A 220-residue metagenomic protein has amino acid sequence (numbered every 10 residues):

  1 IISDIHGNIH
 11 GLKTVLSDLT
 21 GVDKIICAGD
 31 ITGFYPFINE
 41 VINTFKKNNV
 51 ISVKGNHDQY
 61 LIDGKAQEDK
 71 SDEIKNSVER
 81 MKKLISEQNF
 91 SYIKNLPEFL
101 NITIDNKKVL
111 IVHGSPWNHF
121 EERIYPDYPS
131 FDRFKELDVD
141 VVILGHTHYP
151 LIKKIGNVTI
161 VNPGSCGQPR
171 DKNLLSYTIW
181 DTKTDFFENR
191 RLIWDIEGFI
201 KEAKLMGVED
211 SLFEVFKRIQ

Functional and structural regions predicted by a protein language model:
I1-H6, K108-S115, I160-G164: Active-site-proximal beta-strand elements of phosphoester/diester hydrolases
I2-K94: Core catalytic region of metal-dependent phosphoesterases/phosphodiesterases, especially metallo-beta-lactamase-like
H6-G11, G33-P36, Q59-I62, N118-H119 (+2 more regions): Active-site environment of divalent metal-dependent phosphoester hydrolases
I26, I51-V53, L110-V112, I143 (+1 more regions): Hydrophobic/aromatic beta-strand patches that form the interior of the parallel beta-sheet core in alpha/beta enzyme
D69-N76, N106-L137: Active-site-proximal segments of metal-dependent phosphoesterases and phosphodiesterases across multiple
E98-N106, K153-I155: Short acidic-hydrophobic surface loop/beta-edge motif
I124-V161: Anionic-ligand binding region
K154-Q220: Acidic, His/Gly-rich catalytic cores of divalent-metal-dependent hydrolytic chemistry
